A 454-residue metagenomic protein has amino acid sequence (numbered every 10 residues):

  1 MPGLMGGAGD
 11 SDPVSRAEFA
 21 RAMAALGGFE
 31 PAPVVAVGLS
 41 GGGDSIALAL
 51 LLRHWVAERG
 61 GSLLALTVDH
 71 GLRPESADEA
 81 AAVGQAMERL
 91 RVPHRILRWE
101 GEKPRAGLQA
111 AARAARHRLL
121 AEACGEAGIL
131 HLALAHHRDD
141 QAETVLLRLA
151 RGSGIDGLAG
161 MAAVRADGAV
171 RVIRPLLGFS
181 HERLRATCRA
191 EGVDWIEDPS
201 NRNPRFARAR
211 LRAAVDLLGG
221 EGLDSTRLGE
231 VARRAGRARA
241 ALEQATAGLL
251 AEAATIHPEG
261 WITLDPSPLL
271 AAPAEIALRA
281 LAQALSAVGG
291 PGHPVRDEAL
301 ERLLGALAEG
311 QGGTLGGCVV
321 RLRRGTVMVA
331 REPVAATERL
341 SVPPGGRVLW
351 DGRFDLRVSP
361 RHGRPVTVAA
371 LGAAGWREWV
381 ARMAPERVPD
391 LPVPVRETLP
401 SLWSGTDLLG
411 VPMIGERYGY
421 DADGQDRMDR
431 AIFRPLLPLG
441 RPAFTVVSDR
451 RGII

Functional and structural regions predicted by a protein language model:
P2-G220: Core alpha/beta nucleotide-donor-binding catalytic domains of modification enzymes
G6, S15-R21, A25-D44, L64 (+4 more regions): AMP-forming adenylation/ATP pyrophosphatase catalytic core
G107, G152-G160, G222, P258-G260 (+3 more regions): Glycine-centered flexibility motif
V145, R210-A214, R227-V231, A280 (+1 more regions): A general alpha-helix detector
N201-F206, T226-G236: Internal, active-site/partner-interface "lid" segment
L218-L228: Inter-helical turn/loop segments and adjacent helix faces that build the functional surface of alpha-helical bundle
